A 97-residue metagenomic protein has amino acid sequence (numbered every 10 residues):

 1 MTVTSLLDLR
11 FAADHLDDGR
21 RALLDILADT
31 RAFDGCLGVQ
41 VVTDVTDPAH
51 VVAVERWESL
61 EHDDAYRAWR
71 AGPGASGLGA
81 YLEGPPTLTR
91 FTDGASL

Functional and structural regions predicted by a protein language model:
M1, Q40-A49, A75-L97: Glycine-rich beta-strand-turn "strand-cap" elements at beta-sheet edges
T2-R10, Q40-R67: Short, well-ordered beta-strand segments in beta-rich or mixed alpha/beta enzyme and ligand-binding folds
L6-L7, D14, G35: Glycine-centered small-residue hotspots that permit tight backbone geometry or close packing
R10-R20: Short, surface-exposed ligand-recognition loops at beta-strand->loop->(often short) alpha-helix junctions that present
D14-L16, T46, H62, A95-S96: Generic "edge-of-domain/loop-turn" microfeature
G19-A22, T43: Hydrophobic alpha-helical segments with strong N-terminal bias
D25-L37, R56-T89: An amphipathic, aromatic/His-enriched active-site/gating alpha helix that lines ligand/cofactor pockets
